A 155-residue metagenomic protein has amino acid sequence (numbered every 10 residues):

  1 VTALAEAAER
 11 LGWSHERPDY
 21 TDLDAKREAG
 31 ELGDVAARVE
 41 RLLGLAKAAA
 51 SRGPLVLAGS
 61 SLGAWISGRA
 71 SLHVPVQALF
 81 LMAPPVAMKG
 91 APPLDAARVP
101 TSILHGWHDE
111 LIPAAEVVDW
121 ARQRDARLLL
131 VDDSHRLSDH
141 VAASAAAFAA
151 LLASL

Functional and structural regions predicted by a protein language model:
V1, I112-A121: Short alpha-helix in the alpha/beta-hydrolase fold that links the catalytic acid
V1-P54: Serine-hydrolase catalytic machinery in alpha/beta-hydrolase-like enzymes
S14-E16, A121-L137: Catalytic histidine neighborhood in serine/cysteine hydrolases with alpha/beta-hydrolase-type architecture
A58-S67: Gly/Ala-rich beta-loop-alpha elbow adjacent to hydrolase catalytic centers
P75-A87: A conserved short beta-strand
M88, W107-I112, H135-R136: Acidic catalytic loop of the alpha/beta-hydrolase fold
A97, S102-H105, D109: Short beta-strand/loop motif that positions the catalytic acidic residue of the alpha/beta-hydrolase fold
S138-L152: Post-His helix in hydrolase/transferase enzymes
